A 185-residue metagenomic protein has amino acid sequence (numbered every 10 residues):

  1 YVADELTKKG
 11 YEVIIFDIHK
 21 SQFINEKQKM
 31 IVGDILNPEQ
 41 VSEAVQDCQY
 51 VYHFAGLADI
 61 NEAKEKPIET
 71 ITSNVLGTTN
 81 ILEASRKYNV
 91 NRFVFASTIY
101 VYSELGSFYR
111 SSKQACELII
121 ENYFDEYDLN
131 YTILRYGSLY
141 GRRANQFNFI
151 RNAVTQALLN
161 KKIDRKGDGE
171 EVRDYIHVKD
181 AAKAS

Functional and structural regions predicted by a protein language model:
Y1-Y50: N-terminal Rossmann/SDR dinucleotide-binding element
F16, V51-A55, F93-I99, L134-Y136: SDR active-site strand-loop-helix element
I35-T72: NAD(P)H-binding glycine-rich loop region in Rossmannoid oxidoreductase-like domains and their noncatalytic homologs
A58-N61, I99-G106, G137-Y140, I163: Active-site segment of SDR-like NAD(P)-dependent oxidoreductases
T72, L76-R110: Conserved Rossmann-fold NAD(P)-dependent oxidoreductase catalytic core, especially the SDR/UDP-sugar
F108-R110, Q114, L118-R173, V178-A182: NAD(P)-dependent short-chain dehydrogenase/reductase
